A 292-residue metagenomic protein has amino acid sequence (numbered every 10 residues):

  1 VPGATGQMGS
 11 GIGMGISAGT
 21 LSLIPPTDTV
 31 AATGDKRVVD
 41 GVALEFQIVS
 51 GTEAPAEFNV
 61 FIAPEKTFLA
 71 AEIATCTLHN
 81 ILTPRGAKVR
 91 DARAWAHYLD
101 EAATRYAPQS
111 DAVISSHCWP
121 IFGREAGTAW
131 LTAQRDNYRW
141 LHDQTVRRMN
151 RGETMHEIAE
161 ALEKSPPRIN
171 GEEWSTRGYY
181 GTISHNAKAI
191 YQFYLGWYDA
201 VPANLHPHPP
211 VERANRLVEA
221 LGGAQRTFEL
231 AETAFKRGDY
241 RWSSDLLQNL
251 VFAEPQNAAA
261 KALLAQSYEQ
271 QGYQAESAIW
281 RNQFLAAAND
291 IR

Functional and structural regions predicted by a protein language model:
V1-G19, T104-A112, W119-R292: Accessory terminal helices/loops
S22-P25, G34-V38, A43-R151: Metallo-beta-lactamase
